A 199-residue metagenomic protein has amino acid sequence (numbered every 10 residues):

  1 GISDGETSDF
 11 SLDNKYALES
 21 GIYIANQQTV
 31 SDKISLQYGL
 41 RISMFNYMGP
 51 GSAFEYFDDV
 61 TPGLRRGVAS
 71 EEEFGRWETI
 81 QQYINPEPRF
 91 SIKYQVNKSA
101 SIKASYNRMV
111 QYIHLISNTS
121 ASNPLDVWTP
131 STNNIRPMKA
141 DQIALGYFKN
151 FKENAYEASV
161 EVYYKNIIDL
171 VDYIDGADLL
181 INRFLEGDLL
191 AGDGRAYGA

Functional and structural regions predicted by a protein language model:
G1-N97: Signature of Gram-negative outer-membrane beta-barrel scaffolds
G1-S8, S52-L64, S117-V127, I174-F184: Flexible, surface-exposed loop regions and adjacent strand-edge segments of Gram-negative outer-membrane beta-barrel
G5-L12, A25, E72-E78, V127-N133 (+3 more regions): Extracellular loop and loop/strand-boundary signature of outer-membrane beta-barrel proteins
L18-I24, P86-F90, S131, D141-L145 (+1 more regions): Hydrophobic, lipid-facing positions within transmembrane beta-strands of outer-membrane proteins
R41, F45, V127-S131, Y173: Tryptophan-centered motif/residue detector
V60-R66, L189-A191, A199: Flexible coil/linker segments and helix-coil junctions enriched in charged and small residues
Q95, S101-I113, S117, N134-Y197: Membrane-embedded beta-barrel scaffold of Gram-negative outer-membrane proteins
